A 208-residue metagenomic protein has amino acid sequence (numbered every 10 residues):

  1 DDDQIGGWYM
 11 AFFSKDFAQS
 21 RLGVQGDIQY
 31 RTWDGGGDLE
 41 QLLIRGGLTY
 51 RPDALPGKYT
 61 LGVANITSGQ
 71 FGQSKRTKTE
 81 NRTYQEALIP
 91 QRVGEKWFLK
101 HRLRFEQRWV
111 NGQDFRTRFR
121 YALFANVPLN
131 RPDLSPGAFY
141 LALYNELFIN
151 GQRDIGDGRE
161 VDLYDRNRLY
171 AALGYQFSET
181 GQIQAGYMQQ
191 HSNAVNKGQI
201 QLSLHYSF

Functional and structural regions predicted by a protein language model:
D1-P52: Start-of-domain marker
I5-G7, E40-I44, T79-T83, F115-F119 (+2 more regions): Residues that define the transmembrane beta-barrel architecture of outer-membrane proteins
A11-K15, G46-Y50, Q85-I89, F105 (+3 more regions): Residues on the lipid-exposed face of transmembrane beta-strands in outer-membrane beta-barrel proteins
F17, I28-D34, V63-G69, Q91 (+4 more regions): Transmembrane beta-strands of outer-membrane beta-barrel pores
F17-L22, R51-K58, R92-L99, L129-F139 (+1 more regions): Short loop/turn motifs that connect adjacent beta-strands in outer-membrane beta-barrel proteins
L22-G26, I44, G57-L61, L99-L103 (+5 more regions): Transmembrane beta-strands of outer-membrane beta-barrel proteins
F98-G151, Y206: Detector for outer-membrane/organellar transmembrane beta-barrel domains, recognizing the amphipathic beta-strand
L143, Y164, R168-F208: Predominantly the C-terminal beta-signal and adjacent terminal strand-loop region of outer-membrane beta-barrel
